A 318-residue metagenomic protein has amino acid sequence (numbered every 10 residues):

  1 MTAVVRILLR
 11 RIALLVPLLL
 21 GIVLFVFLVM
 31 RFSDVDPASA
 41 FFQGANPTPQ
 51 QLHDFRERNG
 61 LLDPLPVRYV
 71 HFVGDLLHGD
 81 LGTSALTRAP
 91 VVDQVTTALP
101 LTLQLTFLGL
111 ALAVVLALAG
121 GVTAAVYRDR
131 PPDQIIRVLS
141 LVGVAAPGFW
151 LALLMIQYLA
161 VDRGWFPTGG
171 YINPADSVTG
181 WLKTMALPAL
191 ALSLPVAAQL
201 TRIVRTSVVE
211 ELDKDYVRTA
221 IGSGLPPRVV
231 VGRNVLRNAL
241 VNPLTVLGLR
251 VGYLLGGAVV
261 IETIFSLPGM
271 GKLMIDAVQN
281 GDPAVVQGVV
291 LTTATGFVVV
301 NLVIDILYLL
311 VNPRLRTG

Functional and structural regions predicted by a protein language model:
M1-V4, L62-L118: An internal, D/E-rich "acidic patch" concept
T2-I7, L19-I22, L99-P132, G148 (+1 more regions): Alpha-helical transmembrane segments of integral membrane proteins, especially multi-pass inner/plasma-membrane
L9-L15: N-terminal signal-anchor/signal peptide hydrophobic helix marking the start of the first transmembrane segment
L18-V70, R163-T184: Hydrophobic alpha-helical transmembrane segments of membrane transport/permease proteins and related membrane-embedded
F25-S33, G60, G74, V138-G169 (+1 more regions): Membrane-water interface segments at the C-terminal ends of transmembrane alpha-helices in multi-pass inner-membrane
V29-S33, F41, A45, L76-L77 (+9 more regions): Hydrophobic aliphatic residues
R56-L65, L81-V91, I172-M185, L192 (+1 more regions): Membrane-interfacial helix-loop-helix junctions in multi-pass membrane proteins
